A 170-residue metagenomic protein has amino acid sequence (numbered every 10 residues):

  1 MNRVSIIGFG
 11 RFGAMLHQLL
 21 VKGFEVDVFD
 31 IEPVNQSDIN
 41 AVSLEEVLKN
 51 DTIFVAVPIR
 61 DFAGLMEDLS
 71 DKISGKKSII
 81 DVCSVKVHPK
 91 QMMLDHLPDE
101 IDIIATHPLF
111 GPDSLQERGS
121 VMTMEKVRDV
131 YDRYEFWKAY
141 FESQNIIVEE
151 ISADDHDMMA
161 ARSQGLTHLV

Functional and structural regions predicted by a protein language model:
M1-S43: NAD(P)+-binding Rossmann beta1-loop-alpha1 motif at the extreme N-terminus of oxidoreductases
F29, D102-T123, R128-R133: Active-site capping/gating segments
L44-S70: Rossmann-like NAD(P)-binding element
D51, K77, S120: Conserved acidic residues
V57-I59, S84, K126-R128: Short glycine-/small-residue-rich Rossmann-like dinucleotide-binding loops
L65-L115: Rossmann-like NAD(P)(H) cofactor-binding subdomain of soluble oxidoreductases
G119-V170: Internal alpha-helical scaffold of NAD(P)-dependent oxidoreductase catalytic cores
